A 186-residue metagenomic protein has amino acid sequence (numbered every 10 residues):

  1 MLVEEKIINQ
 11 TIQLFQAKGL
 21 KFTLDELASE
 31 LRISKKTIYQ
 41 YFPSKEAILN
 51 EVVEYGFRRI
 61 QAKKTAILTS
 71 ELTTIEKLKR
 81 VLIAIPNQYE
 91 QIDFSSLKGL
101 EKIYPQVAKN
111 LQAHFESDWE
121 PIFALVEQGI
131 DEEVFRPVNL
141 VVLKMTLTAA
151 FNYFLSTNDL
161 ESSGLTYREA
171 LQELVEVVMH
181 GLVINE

Functional and structural regions predicted by a protein language model:
K6, Q10, L14-A47, E51: Helix-turn-helix
E51, T65-Q91, K144-L147: Hydrophobic alpha-helical connector segments
E54-Q61: Short, basic, alpha-helical segments at the C-terminal edge of helix-turn-helix-like DNA-binding modules
I67, S96-K102, F154, N158-E161: Secondary-structure edge/capping motif, primarily at the C-terminal ends of alpha-helices and the immediately following
I75-E76, A113-E116, I130-T148, L165-E169 (+1 more regions): All-alpha amphipathic helical-bundle segments outside canonical DNA-binding/catalytic cores that form hydrophobic
A84-Q88, I92, E132, A150-T157 (+1 more regions): Phosphate/oxyanion-binding loops and surfaces in catalytic or ligand/nucleic-acid-binding neighborhoods
P86-A124, D131-V134: Short secondary-structure transition hinges
A124-Q128, E132, E161-E186: C-terminal peripheral helix-coil segments that are non-catalytic and often amphipathic
